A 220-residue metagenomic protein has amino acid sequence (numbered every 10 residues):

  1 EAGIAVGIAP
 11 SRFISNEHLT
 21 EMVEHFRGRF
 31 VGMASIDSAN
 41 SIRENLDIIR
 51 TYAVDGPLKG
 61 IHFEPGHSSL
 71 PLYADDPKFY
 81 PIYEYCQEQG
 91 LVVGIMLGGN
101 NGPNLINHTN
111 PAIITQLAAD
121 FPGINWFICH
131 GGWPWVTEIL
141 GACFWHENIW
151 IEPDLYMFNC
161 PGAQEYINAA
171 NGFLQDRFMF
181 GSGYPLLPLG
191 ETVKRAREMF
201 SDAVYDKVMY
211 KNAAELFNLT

Functional and structural regions predicted by a protein language model:
E1-V6, F173-M179, L187-T220: Mid-to-C-terminal alpha-helical segments outside catalytic/metal-binding sites
A2, F26-R27, G56, F121 (+3 more regions): A structural signal for short coil/turn segments at secondary-structure junctions
A5-V6, F13-N101, L105: Active-site gating/metal-coordination segments in enzymes
R12, G66, G131-G132, Y156 (+1 more regions): Flexible loop residues that form catalytic and substrate-binding hotspots at small-molecule/glycan-binding clefts
E17-E21, R50, T115-Q116, L140 (+2 more regions): Active-site phosphate/pyrophosphate- and oxyanion-stabilizing loops and adjacent acidic/basic residues in soluble
L19, Y52, I61, C86 (+5 more regions): Conserved, mostly hydrophobic/aromatic
V23-R27, A53, A118, C143 (+2 more regions): N-terminal cationic-hydrophobic initiation segments that often serve targeting/anchoring roles
K59-G60, Y73-M179: Catalytic pocket-lining loop regions of alpha/beta-barrel enzymes, especially the amidohydrolase/enolase/GH5 lineages
